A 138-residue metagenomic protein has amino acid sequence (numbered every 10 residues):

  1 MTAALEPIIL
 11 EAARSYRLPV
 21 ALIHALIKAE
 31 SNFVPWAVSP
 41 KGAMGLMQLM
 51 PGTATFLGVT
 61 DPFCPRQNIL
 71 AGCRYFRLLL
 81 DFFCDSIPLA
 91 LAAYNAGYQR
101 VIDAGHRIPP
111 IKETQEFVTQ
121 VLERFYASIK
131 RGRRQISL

Functional and structural regions predicted by a protein language model:
M1-L138: Catalytic glycan-binding domains that act on GlcNAc-containing polysaccharides
